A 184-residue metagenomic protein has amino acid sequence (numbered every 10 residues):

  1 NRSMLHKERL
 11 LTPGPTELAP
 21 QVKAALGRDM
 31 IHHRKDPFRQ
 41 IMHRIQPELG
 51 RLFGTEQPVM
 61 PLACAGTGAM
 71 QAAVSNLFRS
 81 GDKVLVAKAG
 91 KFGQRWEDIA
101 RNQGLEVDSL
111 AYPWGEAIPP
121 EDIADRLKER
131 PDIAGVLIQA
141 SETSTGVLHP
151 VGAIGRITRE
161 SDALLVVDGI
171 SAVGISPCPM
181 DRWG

Functional and structural regions predicted by a protein language model:
N1-H33: N-terminal "arm"/small-domain region of PLP-dependent enzymes with the aminotransferase-like
L5-E8, T12, T16, R44 (+2 more regions): Conserved PLP-enzyme active-site core in the AAT-like
A25-A72, R95-R101: Conserved N-terminal alpha-helix of the aminotransferase class I/II PLP-enzyme fold
